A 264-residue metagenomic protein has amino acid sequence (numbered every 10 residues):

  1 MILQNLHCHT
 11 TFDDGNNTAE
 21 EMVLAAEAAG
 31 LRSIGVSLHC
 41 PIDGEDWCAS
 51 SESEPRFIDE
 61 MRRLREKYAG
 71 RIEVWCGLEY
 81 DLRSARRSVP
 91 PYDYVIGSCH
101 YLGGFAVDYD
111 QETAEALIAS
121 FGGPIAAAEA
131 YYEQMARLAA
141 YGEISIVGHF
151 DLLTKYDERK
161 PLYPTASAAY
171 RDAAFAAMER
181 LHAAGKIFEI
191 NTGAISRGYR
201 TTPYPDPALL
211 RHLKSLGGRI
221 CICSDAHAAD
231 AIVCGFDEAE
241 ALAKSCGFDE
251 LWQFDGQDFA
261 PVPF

Functional and structural regions predicted by a protein language model:
M1-L82, R87-V89, D93, T154-Y156 (+6 more regions): An N-terminally biased module of ancient metal coordination in phosphate/nucleic-acid-related enzymes
M1-T10, A19, G104, K160-F264: Charged catalytic cores and adjacent phosphate/nucleic-acid-binding surfaces used for phosphate/nucleic-acid chemistry
E27, A139-A140, K214, K244: Non-catalytic positions within long, well-ordered alpha-helices that form the structural scaffold/packing of enzyme
I34-V36, V95, V147, F188 (+1 more regions): Hydrophobic residues within beta-strands of alpha/beta enzymes
S37, S98, F150, N191 (+1 more regions): Conserved residues at the C-terminal ends of beta-strands
C40, Y101, L153, A194 (+1 more regions): Flexible, active-site-proximal loop/turn residues at the rims of small-molecule/cofactor binding pockets and catalytic
C48-A183: Extended substrate/RNA-proximal surfaces in nucleic-acid metabolism proteins
